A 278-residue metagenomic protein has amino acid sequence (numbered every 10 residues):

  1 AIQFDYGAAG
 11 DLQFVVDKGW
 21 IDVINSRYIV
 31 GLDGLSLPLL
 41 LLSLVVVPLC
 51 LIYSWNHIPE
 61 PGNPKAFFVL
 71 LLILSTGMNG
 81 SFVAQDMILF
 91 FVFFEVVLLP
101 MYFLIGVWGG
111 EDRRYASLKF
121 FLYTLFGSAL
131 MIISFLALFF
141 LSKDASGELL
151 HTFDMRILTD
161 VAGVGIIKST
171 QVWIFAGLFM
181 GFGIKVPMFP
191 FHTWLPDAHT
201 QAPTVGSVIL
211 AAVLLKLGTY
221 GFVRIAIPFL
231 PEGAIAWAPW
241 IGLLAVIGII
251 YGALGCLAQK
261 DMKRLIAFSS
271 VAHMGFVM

Functional and structural regions predicted by a protein language model:
A1-V69, D144, E148-G165: Transmembrane helix-loop-helix hairpins at membrane boundaries of multipass inner-membrane proteins
L49-H57, T76-I88, M101-M278: Hydrophobic transmembrane alpha-helices and their helix-loop junctions in integral membrane proteins
F68-G77: Transmembrane alpha-helical segments of multi-pass membrane proteins
E95: Short phosphate-coordinating micro-motif centered on Lys-Gly-acidic
